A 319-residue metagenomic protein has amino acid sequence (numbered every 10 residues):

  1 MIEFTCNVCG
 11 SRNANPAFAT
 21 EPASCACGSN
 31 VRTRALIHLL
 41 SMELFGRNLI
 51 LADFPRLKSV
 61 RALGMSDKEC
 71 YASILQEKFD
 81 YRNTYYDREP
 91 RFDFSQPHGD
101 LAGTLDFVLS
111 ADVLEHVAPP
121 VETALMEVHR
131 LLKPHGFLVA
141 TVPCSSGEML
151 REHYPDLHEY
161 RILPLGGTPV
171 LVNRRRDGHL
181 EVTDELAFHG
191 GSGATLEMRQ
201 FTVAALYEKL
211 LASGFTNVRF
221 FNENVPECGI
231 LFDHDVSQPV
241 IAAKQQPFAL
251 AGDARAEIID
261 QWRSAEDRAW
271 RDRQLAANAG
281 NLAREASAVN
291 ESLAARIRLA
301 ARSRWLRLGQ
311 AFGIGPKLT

Functional and structural regions predicted by a protein language model:
M1-K58: N-terminal juxtadomain amphipathic helix that follows a signal peptide/anchor or precedes a small N-terminal auxiliary
F4, P119-S264: S-adenosyl-L-methionine-dependent methyltransferase catalytic module, highlighting the catalytic core
A14-N15, T33-R34, C70-I74, V117 (+2 more regions): Short catalytic/ligand-binding loop motif for oxyanion handling, primarily in non-cytosolic enzymes, centered on
N48, D53-G99: Class I SAM-dependent methyltransferase SAM/SAH-binding core
S95-L109: A short acidic, Gly/Pro-enriched loop at the edge of an enzyme's catalytic core that lines a small-molecule cofactor
D106-P119: A short SAM/SAH-binding and catalytic strip from SAM-dependent methyltransferases
A249-T319: Boundary detector for helix-to-coil junctions that initiate low-complexity/charged tails
